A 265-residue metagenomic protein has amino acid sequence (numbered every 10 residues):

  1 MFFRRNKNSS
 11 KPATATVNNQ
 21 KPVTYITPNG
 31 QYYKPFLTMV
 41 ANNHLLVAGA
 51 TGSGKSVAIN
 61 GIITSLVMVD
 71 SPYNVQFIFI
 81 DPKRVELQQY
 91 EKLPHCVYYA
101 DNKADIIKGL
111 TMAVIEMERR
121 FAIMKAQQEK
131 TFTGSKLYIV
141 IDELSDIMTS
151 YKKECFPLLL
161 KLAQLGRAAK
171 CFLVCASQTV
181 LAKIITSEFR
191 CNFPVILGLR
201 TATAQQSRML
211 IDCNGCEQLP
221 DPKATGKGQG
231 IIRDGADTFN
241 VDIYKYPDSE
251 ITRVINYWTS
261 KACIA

Functional and structural regions predicted by a protein language model:
F2-K125, S135-Q205, I211-K227, I231-I232 (+2 more regions): P-loop NTPase catalytic phosphate-binding loop
K130, G134: Conserved phosphate/pyrophosphate-binding and hydrolysis machinery centered on Walker-type P-loop NTPases, extending
